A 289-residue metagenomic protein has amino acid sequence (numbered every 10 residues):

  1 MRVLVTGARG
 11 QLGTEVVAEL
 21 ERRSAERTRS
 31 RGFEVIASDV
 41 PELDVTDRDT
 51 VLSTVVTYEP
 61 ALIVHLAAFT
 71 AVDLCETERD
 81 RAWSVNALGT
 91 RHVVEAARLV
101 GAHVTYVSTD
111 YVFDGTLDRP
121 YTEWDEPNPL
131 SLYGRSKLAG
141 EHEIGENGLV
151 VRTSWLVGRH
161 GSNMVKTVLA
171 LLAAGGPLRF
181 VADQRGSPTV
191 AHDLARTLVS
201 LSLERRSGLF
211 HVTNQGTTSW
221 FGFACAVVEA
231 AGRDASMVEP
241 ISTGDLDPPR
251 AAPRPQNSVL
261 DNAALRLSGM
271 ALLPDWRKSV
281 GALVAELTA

Functional and structural regions predicted by a protein language model:
M1-E26: N-terminal Rossmann NAD(P)H-binding glycine-rich loop of SDR-like oxidoreductase domains
T6, S38, I63-A67, V104-D110 (+2 more regions): SDR active-site strand-loop-helix element
E15, T197, E204-R250, A263 (+1 more regions): Mid/C-terminal beta-alpha module of Rossmann-like enzyme folds, strongest in SDR-family dehydrogenases/epimerases
E34-D49: Rossmann-fold cofactor-recognition segment
V45-V85: NAD(P)H-binding glycine-rich loop region in Rossmannoid oxidoreductase-like domains and their noncatalytic homologs
S84, L88-H92, L99, V112-V151 (+1 more regions): Catalytic helix-loop patch of NAD(P)-dependent Rossmann-fold dehydrogenases
H142-G186, A191-D193, S200: NAD(P)-dependent short-chain dehydrogenase/reductase
P253-A289: C-terminal amphipathic/interface module of NAD(P)-dependent oxidoreductases and related NAD-binding regulators
